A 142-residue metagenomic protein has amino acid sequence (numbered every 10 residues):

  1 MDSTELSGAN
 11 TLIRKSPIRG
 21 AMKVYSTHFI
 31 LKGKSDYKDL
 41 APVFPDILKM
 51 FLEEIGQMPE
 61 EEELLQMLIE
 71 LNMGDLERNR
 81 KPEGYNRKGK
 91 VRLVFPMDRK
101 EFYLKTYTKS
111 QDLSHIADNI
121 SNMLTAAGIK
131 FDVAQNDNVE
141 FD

Functional and structural regions predicted by a protein language model:
D2-D142: Structured alpha/beta or helical-core interaction and ligand-binding surfaces enriched in interleaved
